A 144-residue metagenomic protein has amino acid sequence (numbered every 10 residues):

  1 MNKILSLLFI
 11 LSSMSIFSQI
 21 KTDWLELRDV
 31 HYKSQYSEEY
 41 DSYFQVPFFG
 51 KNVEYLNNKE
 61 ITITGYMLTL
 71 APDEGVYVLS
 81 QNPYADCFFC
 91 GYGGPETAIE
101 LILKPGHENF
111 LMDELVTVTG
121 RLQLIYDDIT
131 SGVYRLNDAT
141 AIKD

Functional and structural regions predicted by a protein language model:
I4-M14: Sec-dependent N-terminal signal peptides
Q19-D144: OB-fold and OB-like single-stranded nucleic-acid-recognition modules and their adjacent interaction interfaces
